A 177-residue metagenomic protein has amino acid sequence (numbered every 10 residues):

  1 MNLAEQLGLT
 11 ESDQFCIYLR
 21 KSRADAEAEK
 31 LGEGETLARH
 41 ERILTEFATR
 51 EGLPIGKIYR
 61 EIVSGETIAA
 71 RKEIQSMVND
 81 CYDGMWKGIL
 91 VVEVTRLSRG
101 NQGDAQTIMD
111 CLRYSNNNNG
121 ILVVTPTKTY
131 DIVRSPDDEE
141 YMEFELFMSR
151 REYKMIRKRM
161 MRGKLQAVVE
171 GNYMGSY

Functional and structural regions predicted by a protein language model:
M1-Q166: Short, structured surface patches at the beginning of a domain
Y173-Y177: Flexible glycine/proline-rich, aromatic-decorated loop/lid segments
